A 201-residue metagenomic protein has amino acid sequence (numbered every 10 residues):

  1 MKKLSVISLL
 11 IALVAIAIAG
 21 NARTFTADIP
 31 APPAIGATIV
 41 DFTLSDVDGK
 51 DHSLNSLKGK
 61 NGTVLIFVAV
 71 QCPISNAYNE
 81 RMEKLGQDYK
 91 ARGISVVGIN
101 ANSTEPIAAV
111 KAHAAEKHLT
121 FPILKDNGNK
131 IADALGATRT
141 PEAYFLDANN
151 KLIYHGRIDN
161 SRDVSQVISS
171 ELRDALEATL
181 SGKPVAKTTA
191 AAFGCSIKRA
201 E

Functional and structural regions predicted by a protein language model:
M1-L4: Positively charged n-region of N-terminal signal peptides that target proteins for export
S8-A17: Bacterial N-terminal signal peptides
R23-N55: N-terminal "domain-start" segment that seeds a small globular fold
S53-N76, V96, L176: Short active-site neighborhood of thiol/selenol oxidoreductases, capturing the structured segment around
K60-T63, A91-S95, H118-F121, A148-K151: Loop/turn elements at helix/coil->beta-strand transitions in domains of secreted/extracellular proteins
A69-N79, S103-T104, A143, G194-K198: Short, thiol/selenol-centered motifs that function as redox-active sites or metal-ligating centers
N76-K117, L124-A134: Structural microenvironment flanking redox-active thiols in thiol-disulfide oxidoreductases
D126-E201: Thiol/selenol-based redox catalytic cores and closely related redox-interacting motifs
